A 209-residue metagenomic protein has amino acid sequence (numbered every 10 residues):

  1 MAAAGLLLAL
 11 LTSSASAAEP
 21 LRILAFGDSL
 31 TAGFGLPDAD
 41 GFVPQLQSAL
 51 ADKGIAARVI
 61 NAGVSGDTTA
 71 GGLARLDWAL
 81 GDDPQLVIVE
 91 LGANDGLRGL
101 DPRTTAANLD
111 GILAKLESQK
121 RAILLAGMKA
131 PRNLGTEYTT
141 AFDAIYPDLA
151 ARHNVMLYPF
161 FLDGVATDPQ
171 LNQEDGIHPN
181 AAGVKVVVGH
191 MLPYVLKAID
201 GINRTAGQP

Functional and structural regions predicted by a protein language model:
A2-S13: Bacterial N-terminal signal peptides
A4, F26, L30, G96 (+1 more regions): General secondary-structure edge motif
S14-A17, Q119: Compositionally biased regions
S16-S65, R75-D83: Serine-esterase "nucleophile elbow" of acetyl-processing enzymes
Q45, D52-I55, G71-P209: Alpha-helical cap/lid subdomain in secreted, periplasmic, or secretory-pathway luminal O-acyl-processing enzymes
G66-A70: Acidic-and-aromatic substrate-binding clefts and catalytic sites of carbohydrate-active enzymes
